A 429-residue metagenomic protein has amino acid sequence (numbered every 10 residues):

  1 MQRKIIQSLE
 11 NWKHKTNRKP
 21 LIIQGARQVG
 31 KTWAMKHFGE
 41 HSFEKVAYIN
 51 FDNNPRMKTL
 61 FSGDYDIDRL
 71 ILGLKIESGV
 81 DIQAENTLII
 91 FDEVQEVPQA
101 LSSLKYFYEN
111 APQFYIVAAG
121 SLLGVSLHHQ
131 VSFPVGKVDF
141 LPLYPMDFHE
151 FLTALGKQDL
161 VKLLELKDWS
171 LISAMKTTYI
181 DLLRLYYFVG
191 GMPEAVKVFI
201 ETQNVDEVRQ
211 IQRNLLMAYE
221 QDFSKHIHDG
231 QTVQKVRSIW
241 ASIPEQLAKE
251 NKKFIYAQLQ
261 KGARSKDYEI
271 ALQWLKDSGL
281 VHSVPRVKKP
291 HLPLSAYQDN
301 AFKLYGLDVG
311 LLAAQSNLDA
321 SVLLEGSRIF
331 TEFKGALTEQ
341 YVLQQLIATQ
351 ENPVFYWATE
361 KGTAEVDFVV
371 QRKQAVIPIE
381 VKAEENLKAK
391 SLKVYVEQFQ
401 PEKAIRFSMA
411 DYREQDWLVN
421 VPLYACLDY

Functional and structural regions predicted by a protein language model:
Q2-T16: Pre-Walker A adenine-sensing motif
K31: Conserved lysine of the Walker
A34, F38: Hydrophobic positions on the alpha1 helix immediately C-terminal to the Walker A/P-loop
N53-E85: Short glycine-rich substrate-engagement loop in P-loop NTPases that contacts/grips substrate
I90, Y115-S121, P142: Structural recognition of the conserved hydrophobic beta-strand(s) that form the central parallel beta-sheet of P-loop
L127-A248: Interdomain motor-coupling "hinge/lid" segment immediately C-terminal to the ATP-binding subdomain of NTP-driven enzymes
M192, K197-E365, V370: Accessory nucleic acid-recognition modules appended to NTPase machines
L346, V366-E385, A404: Conserved catalytic cores of phosphodiester-cleaving nucleases, focusing on short active-site segments
